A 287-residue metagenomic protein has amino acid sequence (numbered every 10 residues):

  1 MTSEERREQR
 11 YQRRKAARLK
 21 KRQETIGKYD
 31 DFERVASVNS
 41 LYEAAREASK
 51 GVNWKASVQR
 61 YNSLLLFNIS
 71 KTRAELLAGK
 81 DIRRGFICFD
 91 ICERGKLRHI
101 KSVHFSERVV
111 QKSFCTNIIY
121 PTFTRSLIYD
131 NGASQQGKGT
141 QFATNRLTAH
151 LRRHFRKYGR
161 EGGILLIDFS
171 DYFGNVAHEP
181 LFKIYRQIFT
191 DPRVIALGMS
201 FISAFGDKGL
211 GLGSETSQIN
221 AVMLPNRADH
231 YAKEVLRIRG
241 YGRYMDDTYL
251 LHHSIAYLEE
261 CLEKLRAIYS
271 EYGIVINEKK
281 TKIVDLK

Functional and structural regions predicted by a protein language model:
M1-S70: Non-catalytic, polymerase-adjacent accessory regions of viral genome-replication enzymes
T25-F32, C115-I167, D171-G174: Active-site-proximal segment of RNA-dependent polymerases
R46-Q59, I91-K101, I128-D130: Glycine-/proline-rich flexible loop or hinge segments
S57-Y61, R84-D90, R125-N131, G159-L166 (+2 more regions): Short coil/turn segments at secondary-structure boundaries
V58, N62-L65, G137, L210 (+2 more regions): Conserved phosphate/pyrophosphate-binding and hydrolysis machinery centered on Walker-type P-loop NTPases, extending
A74-K96, V109, T190-A204: Reverse-transcriptase-like RNA-dependent polymerase core
L97-I128, D207-E234: Conserved pre-motif C helix in the palm subdomain of viral-like polymerases
A149-M245, Y249-I268, Y272-L286: Conserved polymerase palm-domain catalytic core
